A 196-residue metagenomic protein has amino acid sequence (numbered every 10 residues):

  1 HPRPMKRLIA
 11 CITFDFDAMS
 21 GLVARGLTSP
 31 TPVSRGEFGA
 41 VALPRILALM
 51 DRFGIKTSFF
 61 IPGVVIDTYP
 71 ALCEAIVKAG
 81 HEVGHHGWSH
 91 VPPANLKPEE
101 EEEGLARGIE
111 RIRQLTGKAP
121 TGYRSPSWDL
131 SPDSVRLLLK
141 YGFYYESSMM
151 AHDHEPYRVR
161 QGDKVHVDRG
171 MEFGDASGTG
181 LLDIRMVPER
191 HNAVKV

Functional and structural regions predicted by a protein language model:
P2-G122, S127-V196: Catalytic alpha-helical scaffold of carbohydrate-active enzymes acting on polysaccharides/glycoconjugates
